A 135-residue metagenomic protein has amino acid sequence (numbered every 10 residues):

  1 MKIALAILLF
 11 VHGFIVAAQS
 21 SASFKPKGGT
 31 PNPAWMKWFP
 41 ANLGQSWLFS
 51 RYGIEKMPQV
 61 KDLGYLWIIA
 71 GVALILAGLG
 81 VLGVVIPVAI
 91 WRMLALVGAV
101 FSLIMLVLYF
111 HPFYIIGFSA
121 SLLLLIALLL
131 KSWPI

Functional and structural regions predicted by a protein language model:
M1-I135: Membrane-interface extramembranous regions
